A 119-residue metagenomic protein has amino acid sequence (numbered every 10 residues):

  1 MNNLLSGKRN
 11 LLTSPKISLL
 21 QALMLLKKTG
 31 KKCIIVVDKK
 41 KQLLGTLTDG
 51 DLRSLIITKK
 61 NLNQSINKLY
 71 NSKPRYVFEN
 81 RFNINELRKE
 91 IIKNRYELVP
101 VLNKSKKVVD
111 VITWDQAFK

Functional and structural regions predicted by a protein language model:
M1-L11, Q64-P74: Bateman (tandem CBS) regulatory domains
L5, K39, T58-L62, K104: Short, functionally important structural connectors and interaction interfaces within domains
N10-T13, L43-L44, K60, F78 (+1 more regions): Short N-terminal micro-motifs specific to bacterial/archaeal maturation and metal-cluster initiation sites
L12-K31, V37-D38, I56, V77-Y96 (+1 more regions): The conserved cystathionine-beta-synthase
K28, I35, L43-I57, P100 (+1 more regions): Short beta->alpha transition motifs characteristic of CBS
K31-K32, L43, T58-I66, F82: Phosphate-interaction motifs
I66-N67, N71-V77, R81, V101-K104 (+1 more regions): Non-catalytic interface/linker regions that flank or bridge core catalytic/transmembrane domains
